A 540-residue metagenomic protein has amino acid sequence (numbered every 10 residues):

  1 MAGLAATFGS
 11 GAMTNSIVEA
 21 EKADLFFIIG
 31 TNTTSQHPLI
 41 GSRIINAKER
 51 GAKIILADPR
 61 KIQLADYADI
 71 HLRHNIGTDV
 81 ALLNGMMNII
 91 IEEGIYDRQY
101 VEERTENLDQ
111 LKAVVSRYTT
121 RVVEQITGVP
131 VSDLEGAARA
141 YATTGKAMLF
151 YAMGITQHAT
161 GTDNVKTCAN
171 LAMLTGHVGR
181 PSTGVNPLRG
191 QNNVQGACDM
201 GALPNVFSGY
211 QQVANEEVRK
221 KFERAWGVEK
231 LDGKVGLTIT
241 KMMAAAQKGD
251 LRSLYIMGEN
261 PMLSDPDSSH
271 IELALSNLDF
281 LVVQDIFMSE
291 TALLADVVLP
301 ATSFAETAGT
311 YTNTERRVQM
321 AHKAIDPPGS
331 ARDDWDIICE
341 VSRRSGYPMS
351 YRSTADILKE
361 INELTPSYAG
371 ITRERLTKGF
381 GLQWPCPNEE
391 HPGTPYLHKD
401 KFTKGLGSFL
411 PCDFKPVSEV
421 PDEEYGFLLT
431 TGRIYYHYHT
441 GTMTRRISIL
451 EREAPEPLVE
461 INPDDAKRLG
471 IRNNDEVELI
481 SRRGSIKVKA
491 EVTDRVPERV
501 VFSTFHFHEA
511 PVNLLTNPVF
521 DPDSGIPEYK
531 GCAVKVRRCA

Functional and structural regions predicted by a protein language model:
M1-N193, Q212-G393, L397, L429 (+1 more regions): Cofactor-pocket helix-loop regions in the catalytic cores of large enzyme subunits
Q195-C198: Extracellular/periplasmic loop regions
G201-N205: Surface-exposed loop and adjacent secondary-structure segments within mature catalytic domains
V206, Y210: Acidic, glycine-rich segments within the central catalytic cores of soluble metabolic enzymes that bind/position
E374-P463, R468-P518, V536-A540: Long, compositionally biased stretches
D521-A540: Long, low-complexity intrinsically disordered regions
